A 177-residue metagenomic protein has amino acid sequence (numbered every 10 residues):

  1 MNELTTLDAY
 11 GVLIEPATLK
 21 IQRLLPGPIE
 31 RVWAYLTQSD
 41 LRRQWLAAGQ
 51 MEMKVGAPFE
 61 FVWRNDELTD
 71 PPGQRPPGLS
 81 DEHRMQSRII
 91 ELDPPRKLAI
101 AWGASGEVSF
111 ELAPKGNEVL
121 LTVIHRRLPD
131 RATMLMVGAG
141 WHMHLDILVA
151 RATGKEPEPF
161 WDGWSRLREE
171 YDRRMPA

Functional and structural regions predicted by a protein language model:
M1-E3, R126-A177: A conserved amphipathic terminal alpha-helix motif
M1-K54: Hydrophobic ligand-binding cavity/cleft-lining segments
V12, M51, I89, F110-L112: A structural signal for short hydrophobic beta-strand segments in well-ordered beta-sheet cores
T18, E91, A99-A150: Beta-strand/loop substructures that line and gate deep hydrophobic ligand-binding cavities in soluble
K20, D40-E82, D162-R166: Short beta-edge strand/loop motif at the mouth of beta-sheet-based domains
I29, R84-Q86, S109: Conserved beta-strand residues within beta-sheet cores
K54-E60, E91-A99: Short, hydrophobic/aromatic-rich segments at coil-to-beta transitions
L79-Q86, S105: Short coil-to-beta-strand transition motifs
